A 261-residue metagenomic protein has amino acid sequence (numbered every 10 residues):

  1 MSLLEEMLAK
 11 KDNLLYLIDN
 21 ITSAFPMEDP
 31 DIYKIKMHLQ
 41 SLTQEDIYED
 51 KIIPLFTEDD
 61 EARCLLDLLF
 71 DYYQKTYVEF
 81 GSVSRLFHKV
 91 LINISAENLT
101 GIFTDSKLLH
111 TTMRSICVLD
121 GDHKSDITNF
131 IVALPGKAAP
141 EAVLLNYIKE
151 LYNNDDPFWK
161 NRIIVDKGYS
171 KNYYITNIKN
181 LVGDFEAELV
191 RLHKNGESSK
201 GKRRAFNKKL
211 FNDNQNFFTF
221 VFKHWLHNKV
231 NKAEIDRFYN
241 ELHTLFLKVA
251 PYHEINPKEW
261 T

Functional and structural regions predicted by a protein language model:
M1-L8: Sensor-1/coupling segment of RecA-like P-loop NTPase cores
L3, E61-L65, P140: Short phosphate-engaging motifs
A9-S125: RecA-like P-loop NTPase motor core
P54-E58, H88, I92, A133 (+5 more regions): Generic alpha-helical structural element
V78, Y152, D156-K160, E234 (+2 more regions): Residue-level signal for secondary-structure boundary elements
I102, V143, Y147, E241 (+1 more regions): Residues that form generic nucleotide/phosphate-binding pockets
D120-A205: Activity-critical C-terminal alpha-helical subdomain
K167-T261: C-terminal, charge/polar-rich interaction regions
